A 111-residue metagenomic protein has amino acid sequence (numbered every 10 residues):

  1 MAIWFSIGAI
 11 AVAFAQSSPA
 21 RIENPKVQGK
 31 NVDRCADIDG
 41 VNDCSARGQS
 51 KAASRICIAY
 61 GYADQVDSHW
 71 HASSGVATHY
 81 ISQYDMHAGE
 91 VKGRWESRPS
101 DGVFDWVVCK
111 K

Functional and structural regions predicted by a protein language model:
M1-A9: Bacterial N-terminal signal peptides
I3, F14-A15: Intrinsic disorder/low-complexity segments
A15-K111: Secreted/extracellular ectodomain signature
